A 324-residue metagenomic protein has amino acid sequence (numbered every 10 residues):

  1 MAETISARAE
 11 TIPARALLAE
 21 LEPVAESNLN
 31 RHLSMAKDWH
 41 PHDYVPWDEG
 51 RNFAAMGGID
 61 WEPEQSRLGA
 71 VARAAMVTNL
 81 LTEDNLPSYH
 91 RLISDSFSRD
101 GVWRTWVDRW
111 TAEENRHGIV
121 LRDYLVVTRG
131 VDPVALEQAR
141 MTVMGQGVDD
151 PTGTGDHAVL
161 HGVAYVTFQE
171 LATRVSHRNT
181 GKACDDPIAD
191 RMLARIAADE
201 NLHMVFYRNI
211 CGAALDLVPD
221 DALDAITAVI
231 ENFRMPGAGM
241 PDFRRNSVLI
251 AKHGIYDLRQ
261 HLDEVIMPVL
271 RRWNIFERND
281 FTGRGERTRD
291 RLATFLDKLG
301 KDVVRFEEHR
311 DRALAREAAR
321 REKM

Functional and structural regions predicted by a protein language model:
A2-M324: Non-heme di-metal
